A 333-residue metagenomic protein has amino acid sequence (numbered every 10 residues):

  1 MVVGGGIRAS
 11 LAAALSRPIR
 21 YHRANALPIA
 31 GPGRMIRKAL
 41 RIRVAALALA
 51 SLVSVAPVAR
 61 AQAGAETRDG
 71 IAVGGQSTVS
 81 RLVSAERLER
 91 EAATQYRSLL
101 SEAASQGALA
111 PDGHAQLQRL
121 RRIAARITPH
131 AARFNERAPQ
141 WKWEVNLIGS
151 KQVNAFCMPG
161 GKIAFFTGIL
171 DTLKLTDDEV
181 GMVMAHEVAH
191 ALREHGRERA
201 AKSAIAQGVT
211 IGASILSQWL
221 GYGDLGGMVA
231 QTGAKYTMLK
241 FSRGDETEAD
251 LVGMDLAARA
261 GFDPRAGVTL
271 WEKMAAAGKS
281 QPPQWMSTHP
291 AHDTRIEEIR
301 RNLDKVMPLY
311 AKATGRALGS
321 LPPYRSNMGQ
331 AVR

Functional and structural regions predicted by a protein language model:
V2-L15, I19-H22, I36-V44, L52-R333: A Zn2+-metalloprotease active-site environment signal
